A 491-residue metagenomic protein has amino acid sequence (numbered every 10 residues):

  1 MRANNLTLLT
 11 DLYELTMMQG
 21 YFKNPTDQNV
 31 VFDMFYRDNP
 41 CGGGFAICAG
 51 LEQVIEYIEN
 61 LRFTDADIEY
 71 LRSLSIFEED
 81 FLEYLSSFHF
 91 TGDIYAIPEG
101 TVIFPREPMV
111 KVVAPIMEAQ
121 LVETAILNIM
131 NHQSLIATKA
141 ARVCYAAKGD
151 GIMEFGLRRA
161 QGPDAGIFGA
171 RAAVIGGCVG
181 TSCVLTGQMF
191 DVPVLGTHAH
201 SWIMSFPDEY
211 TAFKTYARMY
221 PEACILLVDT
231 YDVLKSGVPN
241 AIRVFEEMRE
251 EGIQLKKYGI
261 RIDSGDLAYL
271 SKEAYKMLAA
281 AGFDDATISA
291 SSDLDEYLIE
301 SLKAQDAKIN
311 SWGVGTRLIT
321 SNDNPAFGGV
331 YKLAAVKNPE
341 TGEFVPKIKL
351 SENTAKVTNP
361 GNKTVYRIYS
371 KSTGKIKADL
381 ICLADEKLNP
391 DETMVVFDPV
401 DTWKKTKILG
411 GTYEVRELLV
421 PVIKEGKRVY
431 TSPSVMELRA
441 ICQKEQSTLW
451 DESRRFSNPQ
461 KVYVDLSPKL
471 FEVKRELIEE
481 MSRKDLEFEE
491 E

Functional and structural regions predicted by a protein language model:
M1-N29, D38-P40, I76, L82-T91 (+6 more regions): Buried, small/hydrophobic-residue-enriched core segments of structured protein domains
M1-Q28, F32, R37, C41-G43 (+4 more regions): Gly/Ser/Thr/Ala-enriched C-terminal appendages of enzymes
T26, V30-S86: N-terminal, Lys/Arg-enriched amphipathic/low-complexity engagement segments that precede the first folded domain
E56-L61, A96-E99, I103: An N-terminal, globular interaction/scaffold subdomain
I58, V122, I126-M130, C442 (+1 more regions): Short amphipathic C-terminal alpha-helix that caps PH/PH-like domains
L74-L82, G162, M394-T402: Short, positively charged
I94-G100, Y413-L418: Short acidic, Pro/Gly- and aromatic-enriched capping/linker segments at domain boundaries
L195, I260, I288, N310-W312: Hydrophobic residues within beta-strands of alpha/beta enzymes
